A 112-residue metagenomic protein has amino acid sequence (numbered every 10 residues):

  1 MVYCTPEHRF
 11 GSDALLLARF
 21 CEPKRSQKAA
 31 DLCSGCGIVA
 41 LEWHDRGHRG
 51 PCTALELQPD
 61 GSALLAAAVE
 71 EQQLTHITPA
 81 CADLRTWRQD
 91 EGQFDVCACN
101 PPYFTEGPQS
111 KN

Functional and structural regions predicted by a protein language model:
M1-P6: Non-catalytic substrate-recognition/targeting regions of SAM-dependent transferases
E7-H8, L15, R19, P51 (+2 more regions): S-adenosylmethionine
R19-R25: Glycine-rich helix-loop-beta junction characteristic of Rossmann-like nucleotide cofactor-binding loops
S26-G35: Conserved class I S-adenosyl-L-methionine
C36-R49: Conserved SAM-binding loop of SAM-dependent methyltransferases across substrates and taxa, primarily the Class I
L65-A66: Conserved SAM-binding loop
V69: Conserved hydrophobic residues forming the short capping helix/wall of the S-adenosyl-L-methionine
Q73-L84: Conserved SAM-binding strand-loop segment of SAM-dependent methyltransferases
